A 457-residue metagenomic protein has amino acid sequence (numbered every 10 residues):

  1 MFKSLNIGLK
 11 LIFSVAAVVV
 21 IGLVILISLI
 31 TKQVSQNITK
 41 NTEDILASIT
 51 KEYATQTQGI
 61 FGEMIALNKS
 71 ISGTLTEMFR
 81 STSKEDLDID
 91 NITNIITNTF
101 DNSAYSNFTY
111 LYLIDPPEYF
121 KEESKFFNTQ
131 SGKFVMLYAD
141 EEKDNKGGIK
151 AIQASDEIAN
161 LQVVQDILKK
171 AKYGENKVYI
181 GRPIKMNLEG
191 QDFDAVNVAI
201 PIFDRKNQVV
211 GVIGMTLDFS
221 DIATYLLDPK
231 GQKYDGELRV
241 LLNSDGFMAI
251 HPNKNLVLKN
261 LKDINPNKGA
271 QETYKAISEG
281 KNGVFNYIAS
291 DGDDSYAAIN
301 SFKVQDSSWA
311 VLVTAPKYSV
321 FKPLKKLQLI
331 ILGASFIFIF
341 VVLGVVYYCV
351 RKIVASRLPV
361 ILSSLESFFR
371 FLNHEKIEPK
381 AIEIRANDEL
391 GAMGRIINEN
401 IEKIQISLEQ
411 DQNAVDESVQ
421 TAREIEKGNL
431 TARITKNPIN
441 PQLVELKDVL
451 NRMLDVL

Functional and structural regions predicted by a protein language model:
G8-F108: Juxtamembrane extracytoplasmic/periplasmic/luminal helical "stalk" adjacent to the first N-terminal
F13-V20, V24, S28-L29, S307-I361: Cytoplasm-proximal transmembrane signaling helix
A66-K69, T99-F120, S124-K143, Y173-I180 (+2 more regions): Short N-terminal helix-loop-first-beta-strand/juxtamembrane motif that initiates sensory/input modules
D90-S103, V212, T216-V257, K326: Solvent-exposed, extracytoplasmic
D140-T224, I288-D291: Extracytoplasmic/periplasmic ligand-binding sensor regions of membrane-associated signaling proteins
S244, K262-L329: Extracellular/periplasmic juxtamembrane segments that couple receptor/chemosensory ectodomains to their
R351-I377, I396, I401, L408-N429 (+1 more regions): Membrane-proximal alpha-helical signal-transduction linkers
A381-E402, Q420, N437-D455: Membrane-proximal HAMP signal-relay module
